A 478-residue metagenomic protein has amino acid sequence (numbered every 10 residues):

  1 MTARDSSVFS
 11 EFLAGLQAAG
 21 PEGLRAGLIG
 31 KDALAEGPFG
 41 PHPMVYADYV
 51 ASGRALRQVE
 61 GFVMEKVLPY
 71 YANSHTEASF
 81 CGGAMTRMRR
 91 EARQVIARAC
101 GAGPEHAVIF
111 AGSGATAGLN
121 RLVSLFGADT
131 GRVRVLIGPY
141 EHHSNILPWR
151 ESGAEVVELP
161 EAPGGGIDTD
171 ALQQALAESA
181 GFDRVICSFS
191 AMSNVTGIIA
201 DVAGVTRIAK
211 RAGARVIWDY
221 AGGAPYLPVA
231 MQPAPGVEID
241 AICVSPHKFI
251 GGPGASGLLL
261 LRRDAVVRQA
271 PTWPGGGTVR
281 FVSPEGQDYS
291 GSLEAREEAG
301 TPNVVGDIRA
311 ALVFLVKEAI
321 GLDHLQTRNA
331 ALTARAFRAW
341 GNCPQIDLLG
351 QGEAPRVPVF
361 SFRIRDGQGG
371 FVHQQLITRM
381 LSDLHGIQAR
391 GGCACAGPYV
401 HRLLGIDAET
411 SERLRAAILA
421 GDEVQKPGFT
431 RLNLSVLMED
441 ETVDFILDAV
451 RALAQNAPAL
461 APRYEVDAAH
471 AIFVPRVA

Functional and structural regions predicted by a protein language model:
M1-A478: Pyridoxal 5′-phosphate
